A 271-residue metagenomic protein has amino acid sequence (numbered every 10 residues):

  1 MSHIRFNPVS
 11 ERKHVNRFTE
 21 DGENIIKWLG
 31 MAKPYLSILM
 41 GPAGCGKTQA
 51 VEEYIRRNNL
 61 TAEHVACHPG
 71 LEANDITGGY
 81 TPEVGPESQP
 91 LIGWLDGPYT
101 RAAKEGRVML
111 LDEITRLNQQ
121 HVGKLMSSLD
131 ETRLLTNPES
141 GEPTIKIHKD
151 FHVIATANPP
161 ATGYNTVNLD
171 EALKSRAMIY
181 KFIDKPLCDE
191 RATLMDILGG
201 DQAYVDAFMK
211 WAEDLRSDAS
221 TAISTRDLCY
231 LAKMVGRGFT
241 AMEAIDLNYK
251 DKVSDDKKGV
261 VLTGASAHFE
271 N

Functional and structural regions predicted by a protein language model:
M1-N271: C-terminal regulatory/interaction module of P-loop NTP-utilizing enzymes
